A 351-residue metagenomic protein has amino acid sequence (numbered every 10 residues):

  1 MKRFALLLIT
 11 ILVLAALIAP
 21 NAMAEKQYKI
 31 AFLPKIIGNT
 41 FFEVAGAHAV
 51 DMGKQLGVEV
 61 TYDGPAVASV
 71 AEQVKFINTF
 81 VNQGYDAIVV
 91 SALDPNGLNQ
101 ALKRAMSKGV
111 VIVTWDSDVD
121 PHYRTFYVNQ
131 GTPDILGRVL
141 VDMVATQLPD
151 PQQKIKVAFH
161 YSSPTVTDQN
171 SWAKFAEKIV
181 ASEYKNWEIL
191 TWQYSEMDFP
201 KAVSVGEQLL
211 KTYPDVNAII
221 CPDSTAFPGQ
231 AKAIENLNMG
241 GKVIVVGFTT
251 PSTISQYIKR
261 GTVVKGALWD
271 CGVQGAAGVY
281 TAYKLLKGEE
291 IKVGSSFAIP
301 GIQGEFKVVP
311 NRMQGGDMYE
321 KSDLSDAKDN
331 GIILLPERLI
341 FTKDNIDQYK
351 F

Functional and structural regions predicted by a protein language model:
M1-L8: Bacterial N-terminal signal peptides that target proteins for export
I11-L12: Repetitive helical segments and hydrophobic/amphipathic motifs
A15-A22: C-terminal segment of classical bacterial N-terminal signal peptides
M23-F351: A residue-level marker of the well-folded mature domains of exported/periplasmic proteins
